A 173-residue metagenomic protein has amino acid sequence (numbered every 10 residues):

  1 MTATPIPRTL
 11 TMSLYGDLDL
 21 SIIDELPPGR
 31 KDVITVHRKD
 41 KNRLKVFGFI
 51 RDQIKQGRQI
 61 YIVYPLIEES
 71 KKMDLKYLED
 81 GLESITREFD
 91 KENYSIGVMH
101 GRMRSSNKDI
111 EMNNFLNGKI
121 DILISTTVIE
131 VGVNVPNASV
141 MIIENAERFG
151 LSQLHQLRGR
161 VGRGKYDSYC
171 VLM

Functional and structural regions predicted by a protein language model:
M1-M173: Inter-lobe coupling/hinge segments of SF2-like helicase ATPases
